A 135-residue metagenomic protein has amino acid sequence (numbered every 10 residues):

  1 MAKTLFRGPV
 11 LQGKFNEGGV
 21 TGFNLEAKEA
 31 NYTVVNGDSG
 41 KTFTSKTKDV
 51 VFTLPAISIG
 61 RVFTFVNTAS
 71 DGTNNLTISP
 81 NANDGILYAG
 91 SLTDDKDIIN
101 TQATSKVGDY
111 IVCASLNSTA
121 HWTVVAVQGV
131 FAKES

Functional and structural regions predicted by a protein language model:
A2-G37, G85-Y88, V124-S135: Glycine-rich, low-complexity segments
K3, K14, N31, G40 (+3 more regions): Detector for repetitive beta-architecture
T21-G22, A30, K41, F65 (+1 more regions): Short, well-ordered helical secondary-structure segments
D38-T44: Short carbohydrate-recognition loop motifs
S45-S135: Acidic, glycine/polar-enriched metal-coordinating patches/loops that mediate binding to polyanionic ligands
